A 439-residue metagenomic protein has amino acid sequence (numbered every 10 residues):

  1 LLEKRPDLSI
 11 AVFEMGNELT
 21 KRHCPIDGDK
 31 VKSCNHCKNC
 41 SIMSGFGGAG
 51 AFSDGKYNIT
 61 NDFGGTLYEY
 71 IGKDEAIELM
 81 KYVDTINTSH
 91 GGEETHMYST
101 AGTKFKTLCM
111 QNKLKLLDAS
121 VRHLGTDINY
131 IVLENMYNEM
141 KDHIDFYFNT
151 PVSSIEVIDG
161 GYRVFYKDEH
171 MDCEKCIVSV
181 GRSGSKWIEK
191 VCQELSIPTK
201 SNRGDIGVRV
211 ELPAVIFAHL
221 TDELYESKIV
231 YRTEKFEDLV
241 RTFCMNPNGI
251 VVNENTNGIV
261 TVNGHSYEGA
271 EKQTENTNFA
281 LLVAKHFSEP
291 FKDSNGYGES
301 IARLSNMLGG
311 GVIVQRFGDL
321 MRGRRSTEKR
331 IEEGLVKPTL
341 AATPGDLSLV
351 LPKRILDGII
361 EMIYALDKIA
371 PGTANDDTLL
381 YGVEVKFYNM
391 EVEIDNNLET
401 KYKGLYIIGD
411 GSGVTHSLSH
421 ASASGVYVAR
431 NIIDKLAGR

Functional and structural regions predicted by a protein language model:
L1-G64, E69, Y98-T103, T107-R439: Residues forming the flavin
I71, L79-N87: Conserved catalytic/binding loops enriched for acidic/polar residues
